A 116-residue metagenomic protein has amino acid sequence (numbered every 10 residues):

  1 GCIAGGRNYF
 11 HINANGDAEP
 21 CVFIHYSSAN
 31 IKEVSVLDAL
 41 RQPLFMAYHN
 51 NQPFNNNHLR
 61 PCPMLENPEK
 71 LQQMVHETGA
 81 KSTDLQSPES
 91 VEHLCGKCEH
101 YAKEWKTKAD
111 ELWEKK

Functional and structural regions predicted by a protein language model:
G1-P20, N67: A C-terminal junction/extension of Radical SAM enzymes
F23-K116: Flexible mid-to-C-terminal extensions adjoining Fe-S/redox cofactors in radical SAM and related proteins
